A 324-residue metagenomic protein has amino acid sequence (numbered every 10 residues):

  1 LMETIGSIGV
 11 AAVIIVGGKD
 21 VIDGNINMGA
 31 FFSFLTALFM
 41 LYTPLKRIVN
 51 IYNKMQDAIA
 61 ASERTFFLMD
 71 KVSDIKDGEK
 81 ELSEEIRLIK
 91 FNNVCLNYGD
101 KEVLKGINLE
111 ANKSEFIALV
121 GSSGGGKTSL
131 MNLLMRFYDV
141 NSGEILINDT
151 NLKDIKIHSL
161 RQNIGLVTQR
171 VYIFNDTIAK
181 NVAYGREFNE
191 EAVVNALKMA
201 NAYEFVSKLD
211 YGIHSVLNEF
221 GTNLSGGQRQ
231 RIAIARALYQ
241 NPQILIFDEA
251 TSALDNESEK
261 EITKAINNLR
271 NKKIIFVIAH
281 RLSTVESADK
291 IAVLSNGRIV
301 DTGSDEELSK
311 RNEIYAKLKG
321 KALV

Functional and structural regions predicted by a protein language model:
L1-I8, N50, K54-D57, D74 (+2 more regions): An intracellular "coupling" helix at the cytosolic face of ABC transporter transmembrane type-1 domains
L1-S33: A hydrophobic transmembrane-helix motif
G9-V16, T43, A60, N201: Transmembrane alpha-helix boundary/anchor motif
I15-K19, E63, E249: Transmembrane alpha-helix boundary and packing residues in multipass membrane permease domains and related
L35, Y42, R161: Conserved catalytic core of two-component sensor histidine kinases
M40-L68: Cytosolic ends of transmembrane helices, especially the final helix of ABC transmembrane type-1 domains
F67, D74, A183: Conserved E/DxxT/N motif and adjacent residues on the DHp alpha2 helix of HisKA-family sensor histidine kinases
D77, S83-V324: ABC-type nucleotide-binding domain
